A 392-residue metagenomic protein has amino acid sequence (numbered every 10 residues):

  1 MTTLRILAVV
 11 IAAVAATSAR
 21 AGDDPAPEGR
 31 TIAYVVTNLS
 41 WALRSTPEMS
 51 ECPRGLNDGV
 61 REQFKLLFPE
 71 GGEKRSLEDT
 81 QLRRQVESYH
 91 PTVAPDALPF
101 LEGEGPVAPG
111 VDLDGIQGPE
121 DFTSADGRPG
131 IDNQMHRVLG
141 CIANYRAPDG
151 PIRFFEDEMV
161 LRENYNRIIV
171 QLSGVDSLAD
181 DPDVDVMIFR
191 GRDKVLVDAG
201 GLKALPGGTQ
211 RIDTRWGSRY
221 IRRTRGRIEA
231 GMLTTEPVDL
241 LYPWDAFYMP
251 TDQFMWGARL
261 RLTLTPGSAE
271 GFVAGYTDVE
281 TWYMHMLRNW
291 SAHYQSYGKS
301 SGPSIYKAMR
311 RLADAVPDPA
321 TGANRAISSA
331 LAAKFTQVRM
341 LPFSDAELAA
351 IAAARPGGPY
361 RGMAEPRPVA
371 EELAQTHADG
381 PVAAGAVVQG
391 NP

Functional and structural regions predicted by a protein language model:
M1-T3: N-terminal secretory signal peptides that target proteins for export/translocation
R5-A15: Bacterial N-terminal signal peptides
T17-A21: Sec/Tat signal peptide C-region and signal peptidase I cleavage site
G22-P392: Extracytosolic secretory-pathway proteins
